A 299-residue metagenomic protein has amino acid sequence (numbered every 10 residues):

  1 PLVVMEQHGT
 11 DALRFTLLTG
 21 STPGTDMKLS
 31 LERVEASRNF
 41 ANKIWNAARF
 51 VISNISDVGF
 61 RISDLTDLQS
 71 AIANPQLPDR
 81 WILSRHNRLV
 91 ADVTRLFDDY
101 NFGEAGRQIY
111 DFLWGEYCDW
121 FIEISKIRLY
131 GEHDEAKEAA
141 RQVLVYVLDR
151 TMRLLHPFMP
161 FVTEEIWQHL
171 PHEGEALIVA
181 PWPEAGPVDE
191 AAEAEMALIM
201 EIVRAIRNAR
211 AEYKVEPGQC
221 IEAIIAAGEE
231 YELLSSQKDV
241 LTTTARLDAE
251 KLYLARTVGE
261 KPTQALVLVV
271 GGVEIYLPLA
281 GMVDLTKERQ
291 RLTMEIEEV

Functional and structural regions predicted by a protein language model:
P1-T25: Alpha-helical recognition segments enriched in aromatics with Gly/Pro capping that present substrate-recognition
T25-V299: Feature 926 captures the class I aminoacyl-tRNA synthetase adenylation module centered on the KMSKS loop
